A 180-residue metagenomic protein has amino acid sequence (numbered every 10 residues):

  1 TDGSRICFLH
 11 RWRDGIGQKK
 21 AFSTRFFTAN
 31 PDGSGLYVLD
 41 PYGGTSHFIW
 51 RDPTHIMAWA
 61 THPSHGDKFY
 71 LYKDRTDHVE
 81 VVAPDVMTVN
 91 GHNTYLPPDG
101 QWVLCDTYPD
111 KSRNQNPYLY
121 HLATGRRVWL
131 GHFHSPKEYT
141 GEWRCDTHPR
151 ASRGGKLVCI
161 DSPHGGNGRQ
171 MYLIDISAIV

Functional and structural regions predicted by a protein language model:
T1-L9, G15-I16, L36-W59, V86-T107 (+1 more regions): Conserved beta-propeller blade repeats
L9-V38, T54-I56, T61-V81, W102 (+3 more regions): Beta-propeller blade-edge and WD-like acidic-aromatic loop motif
